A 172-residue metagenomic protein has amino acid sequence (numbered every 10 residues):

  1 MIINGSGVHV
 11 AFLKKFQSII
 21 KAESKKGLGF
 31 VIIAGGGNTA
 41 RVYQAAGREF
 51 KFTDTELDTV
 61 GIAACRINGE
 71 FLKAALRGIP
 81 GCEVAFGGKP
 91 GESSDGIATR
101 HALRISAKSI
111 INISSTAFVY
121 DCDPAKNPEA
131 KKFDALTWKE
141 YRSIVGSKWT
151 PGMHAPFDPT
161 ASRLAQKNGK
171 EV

Functional and structural regions predicted by a protein language model:
M1-V31: N-terminal glycine-/serine-/threonine-rich phosphate-binding loop
I2-I3, G37-V42, F118-Y120: Short, active-site-adjacent cap segments at secondary-structure transitions
S6-Q17, I62, R66, G96 (+1 more regions): Electropositive phosphate-/nucleotide-binding environments in soluble metabolic enzymes
A22-L28, L72-I79, T160-V172: A structural motif corresponding to the C-terminal end of an alpha-helix and its immediate exit/capping segment
K26-Y43: N-terminal glycine-rich anion-binding loops that anchor highly charged ligand groups
V31-G35, P80-F86, I111-S114: General beta-strand structural signal in soluble alpha/beta enzymes
Q44-I97, R104: Ligand-binding beta-strand-loop-alpha-helix segment within the catalytic cores of soluble metabolic enzymes
R48-E49, G88-E171: Active-site phosphate/oxyanion-binding loops
